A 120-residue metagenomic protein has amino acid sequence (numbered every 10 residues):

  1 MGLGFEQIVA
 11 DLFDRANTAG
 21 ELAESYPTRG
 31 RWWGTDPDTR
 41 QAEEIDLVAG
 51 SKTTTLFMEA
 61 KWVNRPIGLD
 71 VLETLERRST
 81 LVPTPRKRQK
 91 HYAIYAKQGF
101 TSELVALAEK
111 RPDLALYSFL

Functional and structural regions predicted by a protein language model:
M1-L120: A cross-kingdom feature that marks ATP-driven nucleic-acid transaction machinery
